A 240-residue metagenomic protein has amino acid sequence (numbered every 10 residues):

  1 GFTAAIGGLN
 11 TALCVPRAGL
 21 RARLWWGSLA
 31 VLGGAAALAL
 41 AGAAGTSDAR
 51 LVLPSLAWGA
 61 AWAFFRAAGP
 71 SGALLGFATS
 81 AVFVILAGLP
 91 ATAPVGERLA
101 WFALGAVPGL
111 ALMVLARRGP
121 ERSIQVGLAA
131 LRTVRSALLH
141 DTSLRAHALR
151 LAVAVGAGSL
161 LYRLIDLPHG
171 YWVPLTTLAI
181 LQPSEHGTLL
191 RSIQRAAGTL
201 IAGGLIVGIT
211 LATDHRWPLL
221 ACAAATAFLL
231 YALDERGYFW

Functional and structural regions predicted by a protein language model:
G1-W240: A transmembrane helix-and-boundary motif of multi-pass membrane transporters/channels
